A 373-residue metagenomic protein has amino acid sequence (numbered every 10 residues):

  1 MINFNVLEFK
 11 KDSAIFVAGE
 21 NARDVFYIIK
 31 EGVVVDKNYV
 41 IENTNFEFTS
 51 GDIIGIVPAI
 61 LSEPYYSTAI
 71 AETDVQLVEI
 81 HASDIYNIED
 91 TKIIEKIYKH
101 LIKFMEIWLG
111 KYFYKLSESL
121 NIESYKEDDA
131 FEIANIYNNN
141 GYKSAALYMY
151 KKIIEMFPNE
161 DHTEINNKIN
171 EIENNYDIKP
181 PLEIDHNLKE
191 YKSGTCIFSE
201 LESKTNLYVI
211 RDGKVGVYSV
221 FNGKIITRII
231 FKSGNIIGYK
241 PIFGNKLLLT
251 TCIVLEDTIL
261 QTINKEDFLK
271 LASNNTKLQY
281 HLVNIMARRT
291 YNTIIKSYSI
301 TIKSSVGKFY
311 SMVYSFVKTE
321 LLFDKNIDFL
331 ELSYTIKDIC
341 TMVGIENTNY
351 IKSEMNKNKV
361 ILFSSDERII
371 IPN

Functional and structural regions predicted by a protein language model:
M1-D36, N170-K224: Regulatory nucleotide-sensing modules
M1-I97, I300, S304-K308, L322-N326: Hydrophobic, helix-prone linear segments
N43-K103, R228-V283, Y291: Cyclic-nucleotide recognition modules
L101-I102, E106-S117: Juxtadomain coupling helices with adjacent low-complexity linkers
Y114-D129: TPR-adjacent "capping" and linker segments in tetratricopeptide-repeat scaffold/adaptor proteins
E118-L120, K270-L271, N292-T301: Short helix-to-loop capping/linker segments positioned immediately adjacent to catalytic or ligand/cofactor-binding
S119-I122, N159-P180: TPR/TPR-like alpha-solenoid helical repeat scaffolds
K126-K168, M312, F316-N373: Phosphate-/nucleic-acid-contacting segments
